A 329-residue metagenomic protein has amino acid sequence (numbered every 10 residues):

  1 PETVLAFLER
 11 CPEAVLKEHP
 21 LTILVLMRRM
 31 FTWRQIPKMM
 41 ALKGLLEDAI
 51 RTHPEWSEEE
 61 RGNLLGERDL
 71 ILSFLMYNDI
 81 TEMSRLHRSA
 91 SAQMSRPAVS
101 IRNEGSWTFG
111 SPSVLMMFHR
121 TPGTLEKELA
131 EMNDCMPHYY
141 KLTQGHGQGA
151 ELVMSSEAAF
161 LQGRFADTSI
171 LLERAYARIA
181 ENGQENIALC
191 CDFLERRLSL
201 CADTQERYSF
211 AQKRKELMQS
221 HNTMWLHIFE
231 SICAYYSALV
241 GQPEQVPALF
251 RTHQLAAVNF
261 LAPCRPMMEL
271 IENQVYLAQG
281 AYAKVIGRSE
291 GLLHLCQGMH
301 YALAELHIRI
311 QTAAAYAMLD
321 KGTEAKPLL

Functional and structural regions predicted by a protein language model:
P1-L5, V15: A eukaryote-biased feature capturing mid-to-C-terminal, repeat/solenoid-rich segments of large proteins, strongly
F7-C11, R309: Structural preference for long, well-ordered alpha-helical segments in enzyme cores
E9-R10, S73, A278: Residue-level marker of positions within ordered structural domains that often coincide with functionally constrained
V15-L194: Internal alpha-solenoid helical repeat scaffolds
P37-H53, S57, G62, E126-L129 (+2 more regions): Helix-coil-helix junctions within alpha-helical repeat/solenoid scaffolds
